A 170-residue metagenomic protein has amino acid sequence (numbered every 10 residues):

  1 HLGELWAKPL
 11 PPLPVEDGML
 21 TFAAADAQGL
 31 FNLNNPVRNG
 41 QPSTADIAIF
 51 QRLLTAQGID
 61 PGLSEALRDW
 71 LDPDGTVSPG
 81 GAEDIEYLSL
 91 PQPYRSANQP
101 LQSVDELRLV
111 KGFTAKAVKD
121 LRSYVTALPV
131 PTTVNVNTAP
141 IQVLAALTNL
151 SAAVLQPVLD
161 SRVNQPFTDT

Functional and structural regions predicted by a protein language model:
H1-T170: Compositionally biased linear targeting/interaction segments
